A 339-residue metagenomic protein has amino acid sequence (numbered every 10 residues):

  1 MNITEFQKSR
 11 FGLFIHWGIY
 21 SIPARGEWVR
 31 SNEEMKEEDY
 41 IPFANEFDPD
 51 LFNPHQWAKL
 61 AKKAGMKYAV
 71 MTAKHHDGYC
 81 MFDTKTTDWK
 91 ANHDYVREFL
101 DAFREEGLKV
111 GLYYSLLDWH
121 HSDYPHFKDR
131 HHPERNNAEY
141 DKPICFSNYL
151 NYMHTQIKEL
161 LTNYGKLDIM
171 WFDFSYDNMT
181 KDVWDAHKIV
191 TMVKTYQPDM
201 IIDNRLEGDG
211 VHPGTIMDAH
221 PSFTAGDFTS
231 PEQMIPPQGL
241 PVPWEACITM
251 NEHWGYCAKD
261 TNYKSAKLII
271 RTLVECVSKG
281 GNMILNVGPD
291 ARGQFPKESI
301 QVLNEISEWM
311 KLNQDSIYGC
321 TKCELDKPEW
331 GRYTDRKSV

Functional and structural regions predicted by a protein language model:
M1-S338: Mature catalytic domains of secreted/periplasmic carbohydrate-active enzymes
